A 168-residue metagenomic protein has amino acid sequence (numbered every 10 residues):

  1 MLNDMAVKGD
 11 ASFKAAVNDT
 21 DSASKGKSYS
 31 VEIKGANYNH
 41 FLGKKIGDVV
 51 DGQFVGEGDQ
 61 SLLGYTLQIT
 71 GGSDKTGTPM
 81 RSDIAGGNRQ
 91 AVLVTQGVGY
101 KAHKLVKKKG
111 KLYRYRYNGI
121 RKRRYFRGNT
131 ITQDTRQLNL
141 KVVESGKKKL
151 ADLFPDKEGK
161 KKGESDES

Functional and structural regions predicted by a protein language model:
M1-Y38, L42-K45, M80-S168: Low-complexity, rRNA-contacting terminal tracts
G35, G56, G71-S73, I84: A short beta-strand motif that forms part of the nucleic acid-binding face of small beta-barrel RNA-binding folds
Q53-L63, S73-K75: Short, charged beta-turn/beta-strand-edge "cap" motif at the junction between a beta-strand and an adjacent loop
G72-G77, S145: Short, conserved beta-turn/loop elements at beta-strand boundaries and strand-helix junctions
